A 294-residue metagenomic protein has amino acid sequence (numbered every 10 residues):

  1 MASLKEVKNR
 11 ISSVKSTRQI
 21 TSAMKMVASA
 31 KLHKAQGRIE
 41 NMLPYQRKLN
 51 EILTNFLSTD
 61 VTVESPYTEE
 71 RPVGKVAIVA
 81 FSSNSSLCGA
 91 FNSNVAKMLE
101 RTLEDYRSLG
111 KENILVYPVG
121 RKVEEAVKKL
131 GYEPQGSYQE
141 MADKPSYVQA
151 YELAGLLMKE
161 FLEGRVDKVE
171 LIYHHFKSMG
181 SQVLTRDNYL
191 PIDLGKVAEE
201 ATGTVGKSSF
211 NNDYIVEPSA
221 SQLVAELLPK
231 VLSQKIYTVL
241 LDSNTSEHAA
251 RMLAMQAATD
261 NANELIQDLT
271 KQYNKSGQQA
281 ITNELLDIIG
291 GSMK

Functional and structural regions predicted by a protein language model:
M1-K294: C-terminal beta-strand-loop-alpha-helix "lid" module of Rossmann-like NAD(P)-dependent dehydrogenases
